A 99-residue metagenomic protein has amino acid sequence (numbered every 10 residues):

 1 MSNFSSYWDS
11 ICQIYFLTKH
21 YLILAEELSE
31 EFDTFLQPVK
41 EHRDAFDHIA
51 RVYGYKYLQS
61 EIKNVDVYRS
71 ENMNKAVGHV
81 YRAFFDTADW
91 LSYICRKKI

Functional and structural regions predicted by a protein language model:
M1-V67: N-terminal pre-first-transmembrane soluble regions of secretory-pathway and organelle membrane proteins
R69, N74-I99: Membrane-proximal low-complexity regions enriched in glycine and acidic/polar residues
